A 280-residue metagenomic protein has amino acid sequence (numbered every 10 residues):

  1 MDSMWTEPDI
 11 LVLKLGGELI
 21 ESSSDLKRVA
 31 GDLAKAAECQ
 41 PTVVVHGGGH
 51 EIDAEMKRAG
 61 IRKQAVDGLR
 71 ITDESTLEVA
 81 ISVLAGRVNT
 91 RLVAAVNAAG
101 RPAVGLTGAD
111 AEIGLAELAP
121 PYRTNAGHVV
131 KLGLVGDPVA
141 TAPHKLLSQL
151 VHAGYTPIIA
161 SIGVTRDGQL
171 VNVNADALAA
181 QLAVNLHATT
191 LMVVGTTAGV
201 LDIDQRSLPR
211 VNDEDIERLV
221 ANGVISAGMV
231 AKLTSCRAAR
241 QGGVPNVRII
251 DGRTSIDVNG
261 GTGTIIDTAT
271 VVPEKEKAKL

Functional and structural regions predicted by a protein language model:
D2-L280: C-terminal catalytic "cap/lid" subdomain
